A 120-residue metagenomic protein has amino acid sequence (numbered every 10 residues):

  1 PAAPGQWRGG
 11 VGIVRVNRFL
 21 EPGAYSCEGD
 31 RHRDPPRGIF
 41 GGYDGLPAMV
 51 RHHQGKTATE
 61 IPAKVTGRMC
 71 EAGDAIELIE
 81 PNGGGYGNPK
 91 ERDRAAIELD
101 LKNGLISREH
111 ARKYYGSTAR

Functional and structural regions predicted by a protein language model:
P1-Q54: Long, charge-dense accessory insertions within large macromolecular proteins
A3, V65-T66: Short, conserved secondary-structure segments in the cores of folded domains
G9, P81-G83: Glycine-centered low-complexity coil/loop motifs and glycine-rich tracts, especially the flexible linkers
N17, G73-D74: Loop/turn positions that initiate beta-strands
E60-P62, G83-R92: Short, Lys/Arg- and Gly-enriched loop/turn segments at beta-strand edges
K90-R120: Intrinsic disorder at enzyme termini
